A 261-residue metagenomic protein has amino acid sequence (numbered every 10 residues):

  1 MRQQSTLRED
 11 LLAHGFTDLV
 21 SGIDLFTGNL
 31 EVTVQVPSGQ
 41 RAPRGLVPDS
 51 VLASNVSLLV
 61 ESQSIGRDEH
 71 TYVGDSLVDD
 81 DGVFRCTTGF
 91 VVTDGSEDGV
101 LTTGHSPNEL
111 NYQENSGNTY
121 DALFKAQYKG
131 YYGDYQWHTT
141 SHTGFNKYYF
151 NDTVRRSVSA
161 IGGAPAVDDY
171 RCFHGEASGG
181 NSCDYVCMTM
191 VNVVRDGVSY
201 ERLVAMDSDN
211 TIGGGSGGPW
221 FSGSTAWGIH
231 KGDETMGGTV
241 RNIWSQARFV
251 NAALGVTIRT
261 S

Functional and structural regions predicted by a protein language model:
M1-R2, L12-G45: Short glycine/threonine-rich beta-strand-turn micro-motifs
Q4-D10, I65-R85: Short, low-order "capping/linker" segments at domain edges
L7-R8, A42-L52: Short amphipathic alpha-helices in soluble, non-transmembrane regions that often serve as interface/regulatory elements
L52-Q63: Conserved short beta-strand edge segments in small beta-sheet-based binding/regulatory domains
D79-V194, F221-G223: Serine endopeptidase catalytic core focused on the charge-relay Asp
V91-T93, R248-S261: Short, low-complexity, Pro/Ser/Thr/Gly-rich segments in the mature regions of secreted, periplasmic
L101-E109, G197-G215: Short solvent-exposed strand/turn elements
D209-I229: Catalytic nucleophile loop of clan PA
